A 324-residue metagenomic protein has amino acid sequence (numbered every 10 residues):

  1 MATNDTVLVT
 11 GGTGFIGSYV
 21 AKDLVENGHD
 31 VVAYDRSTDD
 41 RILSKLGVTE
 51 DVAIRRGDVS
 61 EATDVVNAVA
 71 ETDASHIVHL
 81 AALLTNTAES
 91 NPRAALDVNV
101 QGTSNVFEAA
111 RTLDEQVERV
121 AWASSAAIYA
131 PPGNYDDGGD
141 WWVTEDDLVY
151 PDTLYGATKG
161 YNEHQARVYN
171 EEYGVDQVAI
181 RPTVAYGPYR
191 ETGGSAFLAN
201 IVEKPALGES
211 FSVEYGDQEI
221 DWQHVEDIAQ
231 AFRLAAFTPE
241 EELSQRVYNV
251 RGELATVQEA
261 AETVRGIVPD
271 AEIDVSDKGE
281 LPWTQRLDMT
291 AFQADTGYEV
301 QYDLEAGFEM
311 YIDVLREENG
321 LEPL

Functional and structural regions predicted by a protein language model:
V7-E26: N-terminal Rossmann NAD(P)H-binding glycine-rich loop of SDR-like oxidoreductase domains
H29-D40: Conserved glycine-rich Rossmann-like NAD(P)H-binding loop of the short-chain dehydrogenase/reductase
V48-S60: Rossmann-fold cofactor-recognition segment
V59-V98: NAD(P)H-binding glycine-rich loop region in Rossmannoid oxidoreductase-like domains and their noncatalytic homologs
N99, Y155, K159: Active-site YXXXK catalytic motif of short-chain dehydrogenase/reductase
S104-L154: Conserved Rossmann-fold NAD(P)-dependent oxidoreductase catalytic core, especially the SDR/UDP-sugar
N134, H164-I220, V225, A229: NAD(P)-dependent short-chain dehydrogenase/reductase
E214-D217, D221-L324: C-terminal substrate-binding subdomain of Rossmann-fold SDR/epimerase-dehydratase oxidoreductases
